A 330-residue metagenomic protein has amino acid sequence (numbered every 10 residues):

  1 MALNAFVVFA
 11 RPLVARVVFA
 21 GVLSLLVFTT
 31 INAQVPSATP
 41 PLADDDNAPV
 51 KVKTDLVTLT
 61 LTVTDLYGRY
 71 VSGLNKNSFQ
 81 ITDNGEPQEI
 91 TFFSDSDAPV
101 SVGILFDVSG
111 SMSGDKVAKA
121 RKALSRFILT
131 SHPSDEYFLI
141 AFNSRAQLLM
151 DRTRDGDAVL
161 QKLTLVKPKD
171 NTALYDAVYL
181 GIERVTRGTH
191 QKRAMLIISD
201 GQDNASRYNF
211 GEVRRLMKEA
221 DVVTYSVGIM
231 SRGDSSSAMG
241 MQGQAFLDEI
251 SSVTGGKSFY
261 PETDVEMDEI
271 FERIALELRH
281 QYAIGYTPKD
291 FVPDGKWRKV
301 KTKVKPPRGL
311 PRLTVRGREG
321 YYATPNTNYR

Functional and structural regions predicted by a protein language model:
M1-A15: N-terminal secretory signal peptides that target proteins for export/translocation
A5-V7, V27, N32-A33, D248: Hydrophobic transmembrane signal anchors and adjacent membrane-proximal interface regions, especially in viral
R16-T30: Bacterial N-terminal signal peptides
A33-R330: Scaffold/interface architecture of coatomer-like assemblies
